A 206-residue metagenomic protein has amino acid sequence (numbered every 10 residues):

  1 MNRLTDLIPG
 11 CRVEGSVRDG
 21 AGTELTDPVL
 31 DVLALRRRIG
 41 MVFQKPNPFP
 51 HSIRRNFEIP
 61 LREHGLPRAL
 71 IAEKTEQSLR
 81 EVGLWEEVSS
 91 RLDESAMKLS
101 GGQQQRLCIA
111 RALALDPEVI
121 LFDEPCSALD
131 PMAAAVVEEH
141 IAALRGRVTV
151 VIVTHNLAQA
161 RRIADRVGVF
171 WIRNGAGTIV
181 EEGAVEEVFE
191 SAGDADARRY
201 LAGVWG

Functional and structural regions predicted by a protein language model:
N2, R54-R62, A72, E76 (+1 more regions): Short helical segment in ABC ATPase nucleotide-binding domains corresponding to the A-loop/adjacent helical element
P9-V13, T23-G40, V188-A192: ABC ATPase NBD coupling module
S16-E24, A69-S89: Conserved ABC ATPase "signature" region
E94-L99, Q103: Conserved ABC ATPase signature
A114-E118: A short, proline-enriched helix->beta-strand linker immediately N-terminal to the Walker B motif in ABC-type P-loop
I120-D123: Catalytic Walker B motif of ABC-type/P-loop ATPase nucleotide-binding domains
I172-L201: Conserved beta-strand-loop-alpha-helix hinge in the C-terminal portion of ABC ATPase nucleotide-binding domains
